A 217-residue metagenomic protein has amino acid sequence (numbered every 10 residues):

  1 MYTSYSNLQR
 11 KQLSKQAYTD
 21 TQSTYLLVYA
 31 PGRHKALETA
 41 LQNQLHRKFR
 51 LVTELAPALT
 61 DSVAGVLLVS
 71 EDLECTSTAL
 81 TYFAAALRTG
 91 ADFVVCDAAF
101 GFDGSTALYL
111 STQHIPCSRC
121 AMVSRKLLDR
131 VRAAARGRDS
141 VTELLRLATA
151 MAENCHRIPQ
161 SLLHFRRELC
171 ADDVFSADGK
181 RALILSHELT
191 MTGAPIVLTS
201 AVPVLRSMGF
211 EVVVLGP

Functional and structural regions predicted by a protein language model:
M1-N43, M151-H187, M191-T192, V204-S207 (+1 more regions): Non-catalytic membrane-proximal stalk/linker segments that position and tether the catalytic domains
S62-E74: Short beta-strand-to-loop acidic/aromatic patch adjacent to the donor-nucleotide binding site
V69-E71, V95, P159: Active-site acidic Asp-centered loop
T78-A107: Conserved donor NDP-sugar-binding/catalytic core segment of glycosyltransferases
V95, P116-V123, A134, D139: A conserved catalytic-core signature of glycosyltransferases
G104-R125: A recurrent flexible, glycine/aromatic-enriched loop bordering the glycosyltransferase active site that acts as
L127, G137-P159: A short, conserved alpha-helix in the catalytic core of glycosyltransferases
P195-S200: A conserved mid-protein helix/loop that constitutes part of the nucleotide-sugar donor-binding site
